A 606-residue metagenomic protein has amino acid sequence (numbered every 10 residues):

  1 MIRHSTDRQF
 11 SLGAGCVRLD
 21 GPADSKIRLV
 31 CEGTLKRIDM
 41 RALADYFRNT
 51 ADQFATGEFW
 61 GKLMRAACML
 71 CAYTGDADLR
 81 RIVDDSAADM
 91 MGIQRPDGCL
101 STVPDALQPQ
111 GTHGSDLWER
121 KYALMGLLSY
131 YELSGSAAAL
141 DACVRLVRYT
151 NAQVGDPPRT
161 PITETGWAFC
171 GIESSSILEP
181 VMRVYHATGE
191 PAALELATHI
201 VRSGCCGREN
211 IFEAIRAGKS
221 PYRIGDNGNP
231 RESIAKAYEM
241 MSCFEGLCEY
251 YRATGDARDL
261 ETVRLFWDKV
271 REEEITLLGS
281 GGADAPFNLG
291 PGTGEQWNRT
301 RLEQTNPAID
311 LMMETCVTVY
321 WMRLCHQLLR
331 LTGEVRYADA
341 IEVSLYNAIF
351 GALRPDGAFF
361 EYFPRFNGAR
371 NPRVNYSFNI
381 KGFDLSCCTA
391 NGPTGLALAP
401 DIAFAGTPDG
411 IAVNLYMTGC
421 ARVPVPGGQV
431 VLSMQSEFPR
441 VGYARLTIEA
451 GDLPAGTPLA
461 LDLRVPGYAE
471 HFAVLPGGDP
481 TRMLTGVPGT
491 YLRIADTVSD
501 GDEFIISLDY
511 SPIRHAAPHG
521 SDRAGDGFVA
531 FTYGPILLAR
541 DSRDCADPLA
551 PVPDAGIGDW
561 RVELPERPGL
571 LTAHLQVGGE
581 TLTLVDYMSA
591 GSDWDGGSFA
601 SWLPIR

Functional and structural regions predicted by a protein language model:
M1-R606: Glycan-recognition and catalytic cores of secretory/periplasmic carbohydrate-active enzymes
